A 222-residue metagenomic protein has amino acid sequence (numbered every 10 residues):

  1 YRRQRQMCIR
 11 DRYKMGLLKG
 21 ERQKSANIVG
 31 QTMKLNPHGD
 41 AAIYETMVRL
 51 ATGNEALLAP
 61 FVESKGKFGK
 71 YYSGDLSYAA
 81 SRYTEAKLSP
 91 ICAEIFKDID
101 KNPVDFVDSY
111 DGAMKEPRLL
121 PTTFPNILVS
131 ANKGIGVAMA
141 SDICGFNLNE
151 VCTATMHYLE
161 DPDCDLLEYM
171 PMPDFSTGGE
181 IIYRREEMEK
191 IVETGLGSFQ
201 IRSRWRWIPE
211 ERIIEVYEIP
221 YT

Functional and structural regions predicted by a protein language model:
Y1-I9: Single conserved hydrophobic/aromatic residue that forms the stacking wall/gate of nucleotide- or nucleobase-binding
R3, G20-R22, I127: Helix-boundary capping/turn motifs
K14-M15: Structured, charged N-terminal subsegments at the starts of enzyme catalytic cores and at intra-chain domain/subunit
K19-D98: Long, structured ligand/cofactor-binding scaffold of large enzymes
T32-K34, H38, S89, N102-T222: Intrinsically disordered, low-complexity regulatory segments
